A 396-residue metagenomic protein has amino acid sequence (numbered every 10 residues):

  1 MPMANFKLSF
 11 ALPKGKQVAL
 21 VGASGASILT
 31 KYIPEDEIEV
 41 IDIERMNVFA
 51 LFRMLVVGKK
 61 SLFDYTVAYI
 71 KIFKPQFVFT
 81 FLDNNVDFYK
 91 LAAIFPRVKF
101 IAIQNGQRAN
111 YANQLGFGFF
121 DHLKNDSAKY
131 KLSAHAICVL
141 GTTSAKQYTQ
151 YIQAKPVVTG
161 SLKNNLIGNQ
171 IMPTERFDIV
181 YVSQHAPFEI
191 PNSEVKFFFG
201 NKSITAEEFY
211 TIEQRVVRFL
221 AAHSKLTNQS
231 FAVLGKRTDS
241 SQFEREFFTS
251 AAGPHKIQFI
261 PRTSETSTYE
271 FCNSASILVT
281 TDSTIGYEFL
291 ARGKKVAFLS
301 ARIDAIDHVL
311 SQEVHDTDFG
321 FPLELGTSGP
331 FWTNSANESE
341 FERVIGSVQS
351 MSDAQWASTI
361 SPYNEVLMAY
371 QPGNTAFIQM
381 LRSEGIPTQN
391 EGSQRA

Functional and structural regions predicted by a protein language model:
P2-G168, Q184, D239, S267 (+1 more regions): Active-site and donor-binding regions of nucleotide-sugar-utilizing enzymes
L29-E35, N164-T249: Conserved catalytic-core segment of nucleotide-activated headgroup transferases in glycan assembly
L62-K71, L234-R292, V296: Donor nucleotide-activated moiety binding/catalytic core segment of transferases that use nucleotide-activated donors
Q76-F79, A136, D178, S230 (+1 more regions): Structural motif
K131-S133, N201-T211, T327-W332: A short acidic, glycine-rich active-site loop that binds or catalyzes chemistry on phosphate/adenosine moieties
T284-L367: Catalytic binding pocket for nucleotide-activated donors in carbohydrate/polymer assembly enzymes
V344-G346, M368-A396: C-terminal alpha-helical cap of glycosyltransferases
